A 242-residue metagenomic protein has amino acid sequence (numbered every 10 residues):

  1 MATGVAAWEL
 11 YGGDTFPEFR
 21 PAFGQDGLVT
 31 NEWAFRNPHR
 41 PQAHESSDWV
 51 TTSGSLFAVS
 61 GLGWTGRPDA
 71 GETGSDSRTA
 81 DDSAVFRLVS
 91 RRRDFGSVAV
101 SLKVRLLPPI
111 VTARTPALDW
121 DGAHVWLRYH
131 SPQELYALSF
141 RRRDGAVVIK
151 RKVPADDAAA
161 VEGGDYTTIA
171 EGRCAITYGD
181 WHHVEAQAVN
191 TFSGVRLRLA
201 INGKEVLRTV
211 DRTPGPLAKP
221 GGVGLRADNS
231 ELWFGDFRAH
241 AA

Functional and structural regions predicted by a protein language model:
V5-V59: Extracellular carbohydrate-recognition regions
W8, A186, G235-A239: Extracellular beta-strand elements of beta-rich domains used for carbohydrate recognition/degradation or cell-matrix
A70-A158: Secretory/extracellular carbohydrate-interaction modules and structurally similar beta-sandwich "look-alikes"
V85-R93, A170-I176, V223-G224: Beta-strand-rich interaction surfaces with strong enrichment in secreted/lumenal proteins
L102, I176-V210: Carbohydrate-binding surfaces in secreted/extracellular proteins
K103-L107, Q187-V189, D228, H240: Solvent-exposed residues in well-ordered beta-strands and their adjoining turns, especially edge/terminal strands
A155-E185: Short, aromatic/His-centered strand-loop micro-motif at the edge of beta-sheets
T209-R238: Flexible glycan-contacting loops in extracellular carbohydrate-active proteins
